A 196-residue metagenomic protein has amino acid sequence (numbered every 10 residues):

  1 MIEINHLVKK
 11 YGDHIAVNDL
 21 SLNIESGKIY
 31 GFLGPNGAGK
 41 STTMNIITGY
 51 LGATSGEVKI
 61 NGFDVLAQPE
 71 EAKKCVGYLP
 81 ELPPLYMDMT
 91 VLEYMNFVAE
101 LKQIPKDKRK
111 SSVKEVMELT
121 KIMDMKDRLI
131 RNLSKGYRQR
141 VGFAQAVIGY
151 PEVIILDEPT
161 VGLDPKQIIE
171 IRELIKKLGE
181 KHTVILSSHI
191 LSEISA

Functional and structural regions predicted by a protein language model:
G56-A67, E71-A72, V76: Conserved ABC transporter NBD signature motif
N96, E100, D107-M125, K176: Conserved ABC ATPase "signature" region
L129-G136: Conserved ABC ATPase signature
F143: Hydrophobic anchor residue at the start of the ABC signature
I154-E158: Catalytic Walker B motif of ABC-type/P-loop ATPase nucleotide-binding domains
I168-E180: Helical segment within the ABC ATPase nucleotide-binding domain
